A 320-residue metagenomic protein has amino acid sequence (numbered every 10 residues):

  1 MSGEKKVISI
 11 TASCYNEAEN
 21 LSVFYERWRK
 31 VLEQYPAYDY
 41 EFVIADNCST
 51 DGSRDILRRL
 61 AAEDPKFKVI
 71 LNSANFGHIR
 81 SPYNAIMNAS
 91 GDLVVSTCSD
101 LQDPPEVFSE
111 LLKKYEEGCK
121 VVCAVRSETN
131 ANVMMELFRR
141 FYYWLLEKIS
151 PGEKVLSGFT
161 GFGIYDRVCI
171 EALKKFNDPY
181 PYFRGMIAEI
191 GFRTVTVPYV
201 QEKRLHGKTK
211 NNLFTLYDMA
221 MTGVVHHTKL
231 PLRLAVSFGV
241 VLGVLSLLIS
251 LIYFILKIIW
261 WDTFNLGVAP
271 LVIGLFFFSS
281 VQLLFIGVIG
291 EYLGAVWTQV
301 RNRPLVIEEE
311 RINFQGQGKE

Functional and structural regions predicted by a protein language model:
M1-N132: Structured catalytic core of nucleotide-sugar glycosyltransferases
S2-V7, Y182-E320: Hydrophobic helical membrane-anchoring modules
Y15-E19, Q102, E106, K174 (+3 more regions): Residues in soluble alpha-helical coiled-coils and helical-bundle/repeat scaffolds
A18, Y25, P105-F108, F159 (+1 more regions): Membrane-embedded alpha-helices of multi-pass transport/permease systems
A62, M87, K113, E117 (+5 more regions): Solvent-exposed polar/charged
I70-A74, H78-N88, L93, P105-F183 (+1 more regions): Acceptor/aglycone-binding surface of glycosyltransferases and processive sugar-polymer synthases
